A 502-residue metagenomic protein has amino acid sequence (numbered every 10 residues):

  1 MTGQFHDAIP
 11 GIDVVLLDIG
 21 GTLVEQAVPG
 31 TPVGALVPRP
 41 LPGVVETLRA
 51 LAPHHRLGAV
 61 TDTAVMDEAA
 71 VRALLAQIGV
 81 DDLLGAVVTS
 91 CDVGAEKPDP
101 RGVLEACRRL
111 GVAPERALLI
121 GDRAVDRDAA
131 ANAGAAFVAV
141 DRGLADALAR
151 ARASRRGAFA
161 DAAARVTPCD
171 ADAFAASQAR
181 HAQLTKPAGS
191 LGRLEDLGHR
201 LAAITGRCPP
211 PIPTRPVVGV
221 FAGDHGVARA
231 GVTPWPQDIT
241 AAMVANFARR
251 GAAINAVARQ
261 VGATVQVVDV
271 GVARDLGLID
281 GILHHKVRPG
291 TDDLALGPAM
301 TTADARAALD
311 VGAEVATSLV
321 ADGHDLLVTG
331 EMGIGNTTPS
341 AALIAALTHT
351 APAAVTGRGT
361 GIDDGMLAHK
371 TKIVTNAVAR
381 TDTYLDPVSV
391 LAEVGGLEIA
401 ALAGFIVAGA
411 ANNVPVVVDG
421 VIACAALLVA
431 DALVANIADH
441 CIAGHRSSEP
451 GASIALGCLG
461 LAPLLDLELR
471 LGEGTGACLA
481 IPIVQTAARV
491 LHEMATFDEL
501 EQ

Functional and structural regions predicted by a protein language model:
M1-L17, P38, V45, R49-A50 (+2 more regions): Asp-based, Mg2+/Mn2+-dependent phosphohydrolase catalytic module
A8-V28, L327: Asp-based phosphoryl-transfer active-site loop
L16-D18, E25, A130, V320 (+1 more regions): Gly/Thr-rich phosphate-binding beta-strand-loop-beta motif of the actin/hexokinase/Hsp70
T22, V125, A273: Conserved Rossmann-like nucleotide-cofactor binding loop
E25-P42: Metal-dependent phosphoesterase signature
V28-G30, A70-A73, A130-A133, V232-T233 (+2 more regions): Short amphipathic alpha-helical segments
R152-Q502: N-terminal loops that bind phosphate or other acidic moieties and the adjacent beta-alpha structural core
